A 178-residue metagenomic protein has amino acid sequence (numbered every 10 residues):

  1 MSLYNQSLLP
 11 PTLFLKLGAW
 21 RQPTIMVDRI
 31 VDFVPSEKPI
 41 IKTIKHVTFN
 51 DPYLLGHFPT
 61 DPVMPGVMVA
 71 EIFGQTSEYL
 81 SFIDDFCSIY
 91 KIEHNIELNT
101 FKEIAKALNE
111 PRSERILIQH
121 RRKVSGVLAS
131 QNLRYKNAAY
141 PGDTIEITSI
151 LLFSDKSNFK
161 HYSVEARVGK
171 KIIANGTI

Functional and structural regions predicted by a protein language model:
M1-R21: Short, Gly/Pro- and small/polar-rich lid/capping loops
S2-L8, S77-T148: Hydrophobic beta-strand-centered segment that forms part of the acyl-chain substrate-binding groove
T12-F14, M26-R29, A129-K136: Short structured motifs
A19-M64, M68-A70, T76-D84: Catalytic strand-loop segment that frames the active site of acyl-thioester-processing enzymes
I25-D28, D32, N137-G142, F153-G176: Acidic, glycine-enriched active-site microenvironments
D28, I41-T43, Q131, I147-T148 (+2 more regions): Hydrophobic residues positioned within well-ordered beta-strands of beta-sheet architectures
V47, L151-F153: Short beta-strand segments enriched in hydrophobic/aromatic residues within well-folded beta-rich domains
V67, N99-A107, K170-I178: Short peripheral tails and domain-boundary helices/loops at the edges of structured domains
